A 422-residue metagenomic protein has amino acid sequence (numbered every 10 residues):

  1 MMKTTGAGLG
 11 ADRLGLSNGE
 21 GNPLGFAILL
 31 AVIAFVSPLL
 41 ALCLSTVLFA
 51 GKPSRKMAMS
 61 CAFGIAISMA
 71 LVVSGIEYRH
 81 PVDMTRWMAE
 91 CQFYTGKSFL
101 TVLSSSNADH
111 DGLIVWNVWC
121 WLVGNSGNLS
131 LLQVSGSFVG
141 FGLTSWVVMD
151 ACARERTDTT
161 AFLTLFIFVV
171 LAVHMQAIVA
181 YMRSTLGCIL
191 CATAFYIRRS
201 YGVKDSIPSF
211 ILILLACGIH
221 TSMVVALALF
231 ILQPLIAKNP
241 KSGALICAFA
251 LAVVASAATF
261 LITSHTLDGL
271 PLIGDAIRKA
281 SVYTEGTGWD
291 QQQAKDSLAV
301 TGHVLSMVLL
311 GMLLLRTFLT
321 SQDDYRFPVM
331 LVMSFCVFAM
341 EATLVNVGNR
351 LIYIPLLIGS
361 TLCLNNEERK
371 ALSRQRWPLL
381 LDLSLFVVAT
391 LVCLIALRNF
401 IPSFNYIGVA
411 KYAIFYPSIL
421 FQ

Functional and structural regions predicted by a protein language model:
V36-P38, I213-F230: Transmembrane helices and adjacent periplasmic/lumenal helix-loop junctions of polyprenol-phosphate-dependent
R55-A62, D158-A161, L245-I246, T320-V332 (+1 more regions): Membrane-interfacial loop-to-transmembrane alpha-helix junctions, especially the N-terminal start
V72-A89, F93-L100, V225-L351, N399-Q422: Alpha-helical transmembrane segments and terminal signal-anchor/GPI-anchor hydrophobic tails, characterized by long
T85-Q92, L100-G127: Short hydrophobic/aromatic helix or loop-helix immediately within or flanking a transmembrane segment in polytopic
S135-R154: Transmembrane-helix motifs of polytopic, lipid-linked glycan transferases
V148-V170: Transmembrane-helix signature of polytopic, membrane-embedded enzymes that assemble or transfer cell-envelope glycans
M175-C191, F195, I219, L313-A371: Membrane-water interface signatures at transmembrane helix termini and the short loops that connect adjacent helices
C191-S206: Membrane-interface transmembrane helices that cradle and orient dolichyl/undecaprenyl
